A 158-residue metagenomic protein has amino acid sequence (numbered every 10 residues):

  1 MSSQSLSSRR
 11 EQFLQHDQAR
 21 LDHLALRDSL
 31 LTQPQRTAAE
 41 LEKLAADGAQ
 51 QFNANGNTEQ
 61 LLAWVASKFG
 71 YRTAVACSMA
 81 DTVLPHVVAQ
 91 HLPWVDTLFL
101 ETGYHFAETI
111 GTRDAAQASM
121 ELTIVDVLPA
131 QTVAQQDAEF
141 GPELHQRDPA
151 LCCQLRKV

Functional and structural regions predicted by a protein language model:
S2-V158: ATP-dependent adenylation/nucleotidyltransferase module used to activate substrates
